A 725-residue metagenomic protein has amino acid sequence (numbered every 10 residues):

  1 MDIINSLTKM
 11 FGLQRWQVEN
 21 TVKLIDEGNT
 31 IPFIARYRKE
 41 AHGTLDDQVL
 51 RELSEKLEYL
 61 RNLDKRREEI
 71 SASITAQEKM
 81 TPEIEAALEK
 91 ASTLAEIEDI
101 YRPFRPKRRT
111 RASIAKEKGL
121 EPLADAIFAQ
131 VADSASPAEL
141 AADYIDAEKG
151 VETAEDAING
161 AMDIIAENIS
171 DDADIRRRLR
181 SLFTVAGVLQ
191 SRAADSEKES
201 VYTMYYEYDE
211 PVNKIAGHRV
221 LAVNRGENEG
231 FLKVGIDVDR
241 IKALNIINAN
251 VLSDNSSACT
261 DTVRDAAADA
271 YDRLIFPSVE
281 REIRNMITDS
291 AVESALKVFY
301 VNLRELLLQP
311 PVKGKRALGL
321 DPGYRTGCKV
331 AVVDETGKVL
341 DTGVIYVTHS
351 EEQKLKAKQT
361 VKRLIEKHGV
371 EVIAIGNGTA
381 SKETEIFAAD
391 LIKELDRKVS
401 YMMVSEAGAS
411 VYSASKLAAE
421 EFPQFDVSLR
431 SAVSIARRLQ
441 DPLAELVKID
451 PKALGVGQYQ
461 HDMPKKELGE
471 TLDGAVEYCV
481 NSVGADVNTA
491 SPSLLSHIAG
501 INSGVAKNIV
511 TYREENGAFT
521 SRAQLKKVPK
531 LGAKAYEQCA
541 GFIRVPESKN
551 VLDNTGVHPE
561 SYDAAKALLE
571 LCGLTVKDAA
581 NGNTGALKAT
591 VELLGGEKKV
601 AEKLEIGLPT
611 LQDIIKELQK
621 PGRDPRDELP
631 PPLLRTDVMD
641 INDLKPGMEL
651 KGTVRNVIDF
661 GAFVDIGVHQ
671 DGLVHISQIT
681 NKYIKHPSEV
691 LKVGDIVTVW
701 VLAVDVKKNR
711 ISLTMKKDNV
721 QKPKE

Functional and structural regions predicted by a protein language model:
M1-E19, D26: Generic start-of-chain signal for non-secretory N-termini
I3, E55, R61-K79, E89 (+5 more regions): Long, highly charged, low-complexity intrinsically disordered interaction regions that mediate electrostatic DNA/RNA
Q14-R15, E27-G28, L94, R108 (+18 more regions): Short flexible coil/turn linkers enriched for glycine and charged/polar residues that connect secondary-structure
N20, N29-T44, K356: Feature marking long nucleic-acid-engaging regions of large polymerase/nuclease enzymes
V49-R51, Y59, L63, E68-G319 (+3 more regions): Duplex nucleic acid-engaging cores and interfaces of nucleic-acid transaction enzymes
S73, K90, I97-Y101, G226-D239 (+4 more regions): Structured, non-catalytic alpha/beta "coupling" segments that mediate domain-domain communication and provide generic
S181-V188, L320-Y324, G378-K382, V404-V411 (+5 more regions): A glycine-rich phosphate-binding loop feature that marks nucleotide/adenosyl-phosphate handling sites
V545-K549, D553-E725: Single-stranded RNA-binding regions, centering on S1/OB-family and related RNA-binding modules
